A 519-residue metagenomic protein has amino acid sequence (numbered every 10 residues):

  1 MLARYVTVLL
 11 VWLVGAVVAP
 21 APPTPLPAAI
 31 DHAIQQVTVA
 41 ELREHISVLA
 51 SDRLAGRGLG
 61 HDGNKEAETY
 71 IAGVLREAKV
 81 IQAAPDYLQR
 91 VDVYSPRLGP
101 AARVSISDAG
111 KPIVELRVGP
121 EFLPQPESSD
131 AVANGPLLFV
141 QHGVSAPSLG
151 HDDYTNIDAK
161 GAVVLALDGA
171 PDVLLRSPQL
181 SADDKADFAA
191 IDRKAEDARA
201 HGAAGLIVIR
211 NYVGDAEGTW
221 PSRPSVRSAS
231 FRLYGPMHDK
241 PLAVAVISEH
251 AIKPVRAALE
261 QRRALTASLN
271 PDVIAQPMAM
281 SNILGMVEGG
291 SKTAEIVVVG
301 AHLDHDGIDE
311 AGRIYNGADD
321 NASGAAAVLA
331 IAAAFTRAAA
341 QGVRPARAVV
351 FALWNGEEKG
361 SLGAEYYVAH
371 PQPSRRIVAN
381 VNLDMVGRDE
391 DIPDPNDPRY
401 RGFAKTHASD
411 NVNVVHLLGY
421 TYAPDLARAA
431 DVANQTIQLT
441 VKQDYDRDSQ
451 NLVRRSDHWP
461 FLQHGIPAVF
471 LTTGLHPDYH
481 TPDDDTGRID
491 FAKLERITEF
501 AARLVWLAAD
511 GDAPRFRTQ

Functional and structural regions predicted by a protein language model:
A21-Q82, G218-T219, V287-G289, I296 (+1 more regions): N-terminal hydrophobic or amphipathic helices/low-complexity stretches enriched in small/hydrophobic/Pro/Gly
A28-Q36, D52-D62, E77, P124-S128 (+10 more regions): Second-shell loop/turn segments in exported
I30, S107-A109, E115-N156, R232-G317 (+2 more regions): Soluble metallo-hydrolase cores and metallopeptidase-like ectodomains found primarily in the secretory/periplasmic
A55-S177, M280: Noncatalytic luminal/extracellular "stalk/propeptide" segments of secretory-pathway proteins
E115, T155, L242-P254, L259-E260 (+2 more regions): Metal-dependent peptidase/peptidase-like ectodomains
Q141-G218, A294: A conserved hydrophobic secondary-structure block that centers on an alpha-helix together with its immediately flanking
I247, A333, T472-Q519: His/Asp/Glu-rich mid-to-C-terminal helical/loop segments that flank catalytic regions of hydrolases
A330-G360, R375, L383: Short helix-loop-beta-strand segments that form the rim/entrance of peptidase-like active sites
